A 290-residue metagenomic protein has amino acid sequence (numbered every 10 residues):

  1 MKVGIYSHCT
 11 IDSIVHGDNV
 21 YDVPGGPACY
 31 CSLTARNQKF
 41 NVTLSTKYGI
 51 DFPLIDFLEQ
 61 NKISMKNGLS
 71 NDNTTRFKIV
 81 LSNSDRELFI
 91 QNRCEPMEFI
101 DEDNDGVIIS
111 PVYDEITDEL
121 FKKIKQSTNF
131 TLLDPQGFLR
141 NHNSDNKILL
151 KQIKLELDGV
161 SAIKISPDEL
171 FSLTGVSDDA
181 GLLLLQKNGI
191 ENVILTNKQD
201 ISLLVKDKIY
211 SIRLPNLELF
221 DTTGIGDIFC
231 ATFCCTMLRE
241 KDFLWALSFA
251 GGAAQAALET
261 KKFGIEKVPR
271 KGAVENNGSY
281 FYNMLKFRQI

Functional and structural regions predicted by a protein language model:
V3, I11-D22, N37-L132, V274-N283 (+1 more regions): Conserved N-terminal subdomain of the carbohydrate kinase-like
S7-C9, I228: Active-site metal-binding loops of divalent metal-dependent hydrolases
D18-V23, N146-K147, D179, N216-L217: Short glycine-enriched, charge-decorated loop/helix-capping segments at active-site entrances that position
V20-L33: Short catalytic helix/loop segments, enriched in acidic residues and glycine and frequently bearing histidine
L33, F77-I79, I201-L204: Short beta-strand scaffold segments in enzyme catalytic cores
N37, N192, P215-F287: Conserved post-catalytic alpha-helical subdomain immediately downstream of the catalytic base and nucleotide-binding
T75-K78, R140-D145, L219-G224: Short, charged, surface-exposed secondary-structure boundary motifs
R140-S211: Conserved phosphate/ATP/ADP-binding segment of small-molecule kinases
